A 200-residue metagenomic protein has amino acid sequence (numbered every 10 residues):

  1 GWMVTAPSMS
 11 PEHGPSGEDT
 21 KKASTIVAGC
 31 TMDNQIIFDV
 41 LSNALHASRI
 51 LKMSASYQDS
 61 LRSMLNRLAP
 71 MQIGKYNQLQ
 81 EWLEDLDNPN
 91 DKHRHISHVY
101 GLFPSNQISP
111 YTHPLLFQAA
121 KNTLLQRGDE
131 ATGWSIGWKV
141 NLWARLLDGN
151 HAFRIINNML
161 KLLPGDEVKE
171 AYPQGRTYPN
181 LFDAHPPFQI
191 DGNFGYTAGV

Functional and structural regions predicted by a protein language model:
G1-A47: Acidic/histidine-rich catalytic neighborhood
C30-G199: Active-site core of glycosidic bond-cleaving carbohydrate-active enzymes
